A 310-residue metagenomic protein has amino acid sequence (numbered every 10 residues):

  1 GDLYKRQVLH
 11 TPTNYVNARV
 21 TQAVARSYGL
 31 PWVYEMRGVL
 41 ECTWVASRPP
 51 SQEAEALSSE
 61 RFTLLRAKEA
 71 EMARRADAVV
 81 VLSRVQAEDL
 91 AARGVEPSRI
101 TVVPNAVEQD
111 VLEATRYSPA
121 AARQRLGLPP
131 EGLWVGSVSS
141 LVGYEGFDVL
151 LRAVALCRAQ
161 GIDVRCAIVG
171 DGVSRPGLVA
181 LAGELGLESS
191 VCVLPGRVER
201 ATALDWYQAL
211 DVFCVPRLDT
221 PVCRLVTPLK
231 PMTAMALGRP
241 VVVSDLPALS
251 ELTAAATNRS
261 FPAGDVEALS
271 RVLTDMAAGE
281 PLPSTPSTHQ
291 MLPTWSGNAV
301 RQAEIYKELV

Functional and structural regions predicted by a protein language model:
L3-Y4: Short, small-residue-biased leader/transition segments that mark boundaries at the very start of proteins
V85, A106, R197: Carbohydrate-associated surface elements
E113-L128, L282-T285: A short helix/loop element that forms part of the nucleotide-sugar donor recognition site in Leloir-type
Y117, P281-E308: A charged, aromatic-enriched C-terminal amphipathic alpha-helix characteristic of glycosyltransferases across folds
P129-V154: Conserved donor-binding/catalytic core segment of Leloir-type glycosyltransferases
E145, E199-D205, V215-T233, V243-E251: Nucleotide-sugar-dependent
V169, P176-T202: Nucleotide-activated donor-binding/catalytic signature segment of Leloir-type glycosyltransferases, i.e., the conserved
A255-E267, D275-E280: Conserved acidic donor-binding segment of nucleotide-sugar-dependent glycosyltransferases
